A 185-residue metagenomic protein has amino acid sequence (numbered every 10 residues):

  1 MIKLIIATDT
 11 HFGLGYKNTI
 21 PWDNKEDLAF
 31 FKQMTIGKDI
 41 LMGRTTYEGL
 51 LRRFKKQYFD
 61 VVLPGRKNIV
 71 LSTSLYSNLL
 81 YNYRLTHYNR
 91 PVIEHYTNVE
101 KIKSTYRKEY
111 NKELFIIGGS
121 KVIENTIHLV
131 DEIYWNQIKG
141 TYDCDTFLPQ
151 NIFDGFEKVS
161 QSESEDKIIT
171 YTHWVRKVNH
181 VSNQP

Functional and structural regions predicted by a protein language model:
M1-P185: Enzymes that bind and transform nitrogen-containing heteroaromatic metabolites
